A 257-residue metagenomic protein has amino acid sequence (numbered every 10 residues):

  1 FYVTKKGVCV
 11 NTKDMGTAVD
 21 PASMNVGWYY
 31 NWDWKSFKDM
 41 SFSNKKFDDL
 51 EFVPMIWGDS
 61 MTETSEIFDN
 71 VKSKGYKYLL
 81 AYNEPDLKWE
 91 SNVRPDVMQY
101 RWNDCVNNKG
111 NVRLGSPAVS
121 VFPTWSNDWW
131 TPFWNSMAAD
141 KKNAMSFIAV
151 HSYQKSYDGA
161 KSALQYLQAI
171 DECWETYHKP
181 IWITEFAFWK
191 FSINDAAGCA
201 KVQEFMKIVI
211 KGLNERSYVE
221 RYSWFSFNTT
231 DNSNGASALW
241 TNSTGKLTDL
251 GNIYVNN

Functional and structural regions predicted by a protein language model:
Y2-K6, S23-W28, D48-F52, K74-L79 (+4 more regions): Loop/turn elements at helix/coil->beta-strand transitions in domains of secreted/extracellular proteins
Y2-Y78, R101-D104: N-terminal carbohydrate-binding/catalytic regions of secreted carbohydrate-active enzymes
T12-M15, D33-F37, W57-M61, N83-K88 (+5 more regions): Solvent-exposed loop/turn segments at secondary-structure junctions within structured extracellular/periplasmic domains
N31, P54, K77, N83 (+2 more regions): Aromatic- and acid-rich polysaccharide-binding/catalytic face of secreted or lumenal carbohydrate-active enzymes
K46-P54, N194, G212-N257: Aromatic-rich peripheral "rim/lid" segments of glycoside hydrolase catalytic domains that contact and position glycan
W57-A81, S91-V112, S126-M145, E172-W174 (+1 more regions): An active-site-proximal structural segment forming one wall of the substrate-binding cleft that immediately precedes
V93-Y100, W125, D158-Q165, A196-F205 (+1 more regions): Alpha-helix N-cap and loop-to-helix initiation/capping positions
S116, T176-E204, F225-T241: Active-site clefts of carbohydrate-active enzymes
